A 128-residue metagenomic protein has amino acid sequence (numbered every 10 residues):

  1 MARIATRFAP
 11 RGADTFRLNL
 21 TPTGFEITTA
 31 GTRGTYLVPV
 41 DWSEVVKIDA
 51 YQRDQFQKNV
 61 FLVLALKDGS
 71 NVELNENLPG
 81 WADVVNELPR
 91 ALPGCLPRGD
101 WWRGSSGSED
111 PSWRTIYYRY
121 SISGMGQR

Functional and structural regions predicted by a protein language model:
M1-P22: Anionic N-terminal interaction surfaces
R3, T23-E26, W42, L62 (+1 more regions): A generic structural signal for ordered alpha-helices
P10, T21-Q52: Phosphoinositide-binding peripheral membrane targeting modules
Y36, V46-R128: Acidic, Ser/Thr- and proline-rich intrinsically disordered linker/docking segments of eukaryotic scaffolds
